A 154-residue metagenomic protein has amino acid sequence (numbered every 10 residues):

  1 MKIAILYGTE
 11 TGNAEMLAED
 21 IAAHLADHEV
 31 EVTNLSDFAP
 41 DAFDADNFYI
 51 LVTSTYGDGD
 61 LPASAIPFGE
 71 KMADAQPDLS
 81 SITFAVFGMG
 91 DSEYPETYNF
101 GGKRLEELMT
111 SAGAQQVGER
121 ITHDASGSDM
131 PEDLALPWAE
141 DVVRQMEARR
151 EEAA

Functional and structural regions predicted by a protein language model:
M1-A4: Extreme N-terminal starter segment of soluble prokaryotic enzymes
Y7, T11: Active-site neighborhood of thiol-dependent amide/isopeptide-bond enzymes
G12-M16, H24, H28, A45-F48 (+1 more regions): FMN-binding flavodoxin-like domain, especially the glycine-rich phosphate-binding loop
H28-P40: A short, well-structured beta->alpha microelement
